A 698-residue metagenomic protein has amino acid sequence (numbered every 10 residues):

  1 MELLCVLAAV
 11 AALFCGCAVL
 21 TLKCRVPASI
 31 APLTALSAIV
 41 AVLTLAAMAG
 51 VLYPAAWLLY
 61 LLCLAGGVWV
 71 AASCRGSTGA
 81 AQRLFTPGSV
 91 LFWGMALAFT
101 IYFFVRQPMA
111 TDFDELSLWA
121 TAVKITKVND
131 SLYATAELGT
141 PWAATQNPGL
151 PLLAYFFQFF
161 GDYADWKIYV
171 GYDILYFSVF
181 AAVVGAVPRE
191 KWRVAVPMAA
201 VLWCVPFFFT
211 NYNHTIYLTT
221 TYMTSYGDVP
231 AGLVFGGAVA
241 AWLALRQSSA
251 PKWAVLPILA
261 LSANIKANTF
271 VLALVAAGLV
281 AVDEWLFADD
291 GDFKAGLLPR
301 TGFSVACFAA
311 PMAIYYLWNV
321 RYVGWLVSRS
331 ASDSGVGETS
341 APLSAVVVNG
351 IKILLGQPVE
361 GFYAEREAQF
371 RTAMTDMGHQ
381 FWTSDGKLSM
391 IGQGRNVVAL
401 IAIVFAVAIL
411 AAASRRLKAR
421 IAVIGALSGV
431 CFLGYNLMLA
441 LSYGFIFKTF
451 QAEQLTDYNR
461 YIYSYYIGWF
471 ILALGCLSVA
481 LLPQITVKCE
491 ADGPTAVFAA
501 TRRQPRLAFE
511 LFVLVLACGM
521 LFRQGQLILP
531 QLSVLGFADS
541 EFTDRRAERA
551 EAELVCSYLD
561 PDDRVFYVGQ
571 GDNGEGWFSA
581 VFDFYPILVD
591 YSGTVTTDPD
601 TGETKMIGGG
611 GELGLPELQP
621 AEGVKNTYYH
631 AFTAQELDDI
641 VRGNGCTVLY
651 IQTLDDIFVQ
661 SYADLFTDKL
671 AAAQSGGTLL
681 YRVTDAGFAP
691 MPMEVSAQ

Functional and structural regions predicted by a protein language model:
M1-L84: Membrane-embedded, hydrophobic transmembrane alpha-helices
A41-A47, K252-A267, V271-G278: Membrane-interface alpha helices of multi-pass inner-membrane proteins
G67, A71-R83, L272-F308, D590-T594: Perimembrane helix-loop-helix junctions
A98-A199, T220: Active-site lumenal/periplasmic loops and adjacent helix-entry segments of GT-C-fold, multi-pass membrane
R106-A110, L153-F156, W285-L286, L297-A408: Membrane-lumen/periplasm interface segments of specific transmembrane helices in polyprenyl phosphate-linked
K124, D173, S225-F235, I265 (+2 more regions): Hydrophobic/aromatic-rich transmembrane helices and adjacent perimembrane loops
L511-W577, A697-Q698: Membrane-embedded, lumen/periplasm-facing catalytic core of multi-pass transferases that use lipid-linked donors
Q526-L527, A552-G610, I651-L654: Short periplasmic/luminal acceptor-recognition loop of GT-C membrane glycosyltransferases, typified by
